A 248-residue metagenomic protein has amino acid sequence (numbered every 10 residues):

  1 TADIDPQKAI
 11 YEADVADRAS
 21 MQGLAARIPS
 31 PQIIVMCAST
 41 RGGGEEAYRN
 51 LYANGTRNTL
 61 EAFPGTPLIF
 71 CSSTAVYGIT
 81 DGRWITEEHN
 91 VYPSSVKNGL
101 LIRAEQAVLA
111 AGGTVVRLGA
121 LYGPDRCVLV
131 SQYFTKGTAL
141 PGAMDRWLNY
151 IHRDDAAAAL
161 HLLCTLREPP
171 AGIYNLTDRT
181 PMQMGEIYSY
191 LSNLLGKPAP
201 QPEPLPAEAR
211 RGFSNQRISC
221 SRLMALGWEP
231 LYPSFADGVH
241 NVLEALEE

Functional and structural regions predicted by a protein language model:
D5-P64: NAD(P)H-binding glycine-rich loop region in Rossmannoid oxidoreductase-like domains and their noncatalytic homologs
R49-A53, R83-A107, R146-I151, P181: Short-chain dehydrogenase/reductase
R57-V96: Conserved Rossmann-fold NAD(P)-dependent oxidoreductase catalytic core, especially the SDR/UDP-sugar
S73, R103-P124: Conserved beta-loop-beta element that borders a ligand/cofactor-binding pocket
G99-I102, L121-G137, L162-Y174, T180: Glycine/proline-rich active-site loop of Rossmann-fold NAD(P)-dependent oxidoreductases
S131-I151, D155: A conserved pocket-lining segment of Rossmann-fold NAD(P)-dependent short-chain dehydrogenase/reductase
A159-L162, L166-E208: Mid/C-terminal beta-alpha module of Rossmann-like enzyme folds, strongest in SDR-family dehydrogenases/epimerases
R211-E248: C-terminal amphipathic/interface module of NAD(P)-dependent oxidoreductases and related NAD-binding regulators
